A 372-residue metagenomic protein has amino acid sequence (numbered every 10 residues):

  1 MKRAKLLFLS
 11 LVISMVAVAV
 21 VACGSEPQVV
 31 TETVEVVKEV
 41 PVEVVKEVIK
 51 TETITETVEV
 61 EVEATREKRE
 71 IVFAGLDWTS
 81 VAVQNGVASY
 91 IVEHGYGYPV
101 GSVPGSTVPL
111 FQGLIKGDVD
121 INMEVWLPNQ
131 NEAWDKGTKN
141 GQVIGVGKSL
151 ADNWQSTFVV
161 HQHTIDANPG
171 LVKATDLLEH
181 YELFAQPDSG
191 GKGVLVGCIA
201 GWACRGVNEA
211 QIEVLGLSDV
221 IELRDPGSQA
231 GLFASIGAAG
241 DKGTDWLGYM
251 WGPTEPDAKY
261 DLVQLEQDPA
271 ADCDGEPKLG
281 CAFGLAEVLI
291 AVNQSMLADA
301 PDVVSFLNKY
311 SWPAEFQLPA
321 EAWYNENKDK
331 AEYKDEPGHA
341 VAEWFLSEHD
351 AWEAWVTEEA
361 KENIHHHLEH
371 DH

Functional and structural regions predicted by a protein language model:
V18-A22: C-terminal motif of bacterial Sec signal peptides marking the signal peptidase cleavage site
G24-P27: Bacterial signal peptide processing site
T33, A64-S80, Y98-V103, K192-V196 (+1 more regions): Short, well-ordered beta-strand elements
T55-F73, F184-K192, E353-V356, K361-H372: Immediate post-signal peptide segment of exported/extracytoplasmic ligand-binding proteins
Q112-G113, V119-E124, V196-A271: Ligand-binding pocket segment of bilobal, Venus flytrap-like solute-binding proteins
Q142-G197: A conserved helix-loop-strand patch within extracytoplasmic ligand-binding domains of the periplasmic binding
Q155-A167, G284-D299, A322-W323: A bilobed periplasmic-binding-protein/Venus flytrap-type ligand-binding module shared by bacterial periplasmic
R205-E222, P226, A230-G243, D302 (+1 more regions): An extracytoplasmic/periplasmic, membrane-proximal ligand-sensing/linker region
